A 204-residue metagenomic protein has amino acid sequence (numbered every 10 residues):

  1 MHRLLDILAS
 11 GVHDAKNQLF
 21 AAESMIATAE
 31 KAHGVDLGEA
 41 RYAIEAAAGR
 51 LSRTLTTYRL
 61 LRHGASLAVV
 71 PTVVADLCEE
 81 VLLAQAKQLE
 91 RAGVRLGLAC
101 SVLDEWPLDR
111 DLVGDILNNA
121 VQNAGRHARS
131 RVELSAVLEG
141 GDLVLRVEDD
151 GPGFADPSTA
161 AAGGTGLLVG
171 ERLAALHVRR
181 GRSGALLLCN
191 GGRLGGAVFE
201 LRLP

Functional and structural regions predicted by a protein language model:
R3-I7, L19-G49: Histidine phosphotransfer helical core of two-component systems
G38-A92: Conserved DHp (HisKA) dimerization/phosphotransfer helix of two-component histidine kinases, i.e., the long coiled-coil
R95-D104: Conserved catalytic submotifs in the C-terminal HATPase_c
I116, A120: Hydrophobic residues in the alpha-helical elements that line and stabilize the ATP-binding pocket of the HATPase_c
N123-G125: Short helix-loop "hinge" at the ATP-lid/N-box region of the Bergerat-fold HATPase_c
R131-G141: Short beta-strand/loop element within the Bergerat-fold HATPase_c
R146-L168: Glycine-rich/acidic phosphate-handling loop/turn and adjacent ATP-lid/helix of nucleotide-binding kinase/ATPase domains
L176-G192: Glycine-rich ATP-binding loops of the HATPase_c
